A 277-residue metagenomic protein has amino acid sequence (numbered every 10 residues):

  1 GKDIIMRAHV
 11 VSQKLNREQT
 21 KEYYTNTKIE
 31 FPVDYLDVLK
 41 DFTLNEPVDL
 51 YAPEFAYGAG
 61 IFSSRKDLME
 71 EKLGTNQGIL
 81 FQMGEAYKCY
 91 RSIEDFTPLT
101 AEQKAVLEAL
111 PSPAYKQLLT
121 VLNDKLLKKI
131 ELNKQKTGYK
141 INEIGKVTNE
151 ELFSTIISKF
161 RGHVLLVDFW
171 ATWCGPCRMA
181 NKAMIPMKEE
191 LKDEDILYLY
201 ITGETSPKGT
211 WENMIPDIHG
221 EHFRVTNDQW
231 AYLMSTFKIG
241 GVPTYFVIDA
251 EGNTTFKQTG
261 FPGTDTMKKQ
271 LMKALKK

Functional and structural regions predicted by a protein language model:
G1-R161: Oxidative protein folding and maturation machinery
K136-Y139, E150-I156, H163, C177 (+4 more regions): Hydrophobic, well-ordered secondary-structure segments that either form specific early membrane-associated helices used
E150, S154, I185-K188, K208 (+4 more regions): Extracytoplasmic/secreted envelope proteins and their assembly/folding machinery, especially bacterial periplasmic
H163-L165, F169-W173, G241: Short pre-active-site segment immediately N-terminal to redox-active cysteine/selenocysteine motifs in thiol-based
H163-V164, N181-I201, K269, K273-A274: Conserved helix-turn-beta segment immediately C-terminal to the redox Cys motif in thioredoxin-like folds
F169-P186: Conserved redox-active cysteine motifs that mediate thiol-disulfide chemistry, especially di-cysteine Cys-X(1-2)-Cys
E189-W230, S235, I239-V242: Conserved segment of the thioredoxin-like fold in thiol-based oxidoreductases
D228-M272: Thiol/disulfide oxidoreductase modules built on the thioredoxin-like
